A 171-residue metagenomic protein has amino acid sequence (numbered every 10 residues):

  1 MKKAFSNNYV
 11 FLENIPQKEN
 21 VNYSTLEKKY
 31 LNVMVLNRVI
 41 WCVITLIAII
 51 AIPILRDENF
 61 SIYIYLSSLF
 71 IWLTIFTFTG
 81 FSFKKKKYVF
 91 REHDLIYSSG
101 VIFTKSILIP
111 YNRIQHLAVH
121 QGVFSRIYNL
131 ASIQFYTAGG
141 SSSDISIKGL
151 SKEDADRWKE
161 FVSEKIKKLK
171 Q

Functional and structural regions predicted by a protein language model:
M1-N112, H116-Q171: N-terminal basic, Ser/Thr-rich segments that initiate or prime the first beta/alpha elements at protein or domain
